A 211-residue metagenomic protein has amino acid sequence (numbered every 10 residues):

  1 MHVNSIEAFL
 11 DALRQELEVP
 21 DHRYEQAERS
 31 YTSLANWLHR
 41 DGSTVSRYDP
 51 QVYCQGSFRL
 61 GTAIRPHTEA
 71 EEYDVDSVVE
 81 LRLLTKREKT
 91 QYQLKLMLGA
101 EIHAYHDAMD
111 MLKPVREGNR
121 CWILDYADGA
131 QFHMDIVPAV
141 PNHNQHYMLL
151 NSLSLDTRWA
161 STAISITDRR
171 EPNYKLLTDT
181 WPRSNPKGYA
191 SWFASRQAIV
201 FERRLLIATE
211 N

Functional and structural regions predicted by a protein language model:
M1-E72, L83-Q93: N-terminal regions immediately upstream of nucleotidyltransferase
E7-R14, E25-E28, T32-A35, K95 (+5 more regions): Generic detector of well-ordered alpha-helical segments enriched in charged/polar residues, highlighting helical
L38-G42, L60, Y92-D156, A163-S184: Conserved catalytic core of two-metal-ion nucleotidyltransferases
P50, V75, W122: Residue-level detector of short, conserved catalytic/binding motifs and their immediate flanks
E71-Y73, S77, D110-V115: Non-catalytic N-terminal regions of enzymes
V78-R82: Long, well-ordered hydrophobic secondary-structure segments characteristic of membrane-embedded and membrane-proximal
S165-N211: Long, charge-rich alpha-helical interaction segments
